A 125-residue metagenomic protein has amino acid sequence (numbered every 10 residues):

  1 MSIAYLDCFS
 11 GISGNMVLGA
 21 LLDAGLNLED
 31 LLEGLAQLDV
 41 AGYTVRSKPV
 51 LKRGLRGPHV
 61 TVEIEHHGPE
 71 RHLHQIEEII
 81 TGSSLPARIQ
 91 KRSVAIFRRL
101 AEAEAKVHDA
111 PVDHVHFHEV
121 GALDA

Functional and structural regions predicted by a protein language model:
M1, S13, R56, P111-D113: Short coil/turn connectors at secondary-structure junctions
S2-A4, A87: Surface-exposed, interaction-prone regions with an acidic/low-complexity signature
A4-L22, L26, H118-E119: N-terminal loops that bind phosphate or other acidic moieties and the adjacent beta-alpha structural core
Y5-L6, L73, F97, F117: Broad hydrophobic/π-residue packing in well-ordered secondary structure
G11, V60, D124: Divalent metal-coordination and catalytic microenvironments
D23-H108: Glycine-rich nucleotide/cofactor/substrate-binding loop typically near the N-terminus or early in the first domain
E104-A125: Gly/Ser-rich oxyanion-binding loop with an adjacent helix/lid that shapes the negatively charged ligand pocket
